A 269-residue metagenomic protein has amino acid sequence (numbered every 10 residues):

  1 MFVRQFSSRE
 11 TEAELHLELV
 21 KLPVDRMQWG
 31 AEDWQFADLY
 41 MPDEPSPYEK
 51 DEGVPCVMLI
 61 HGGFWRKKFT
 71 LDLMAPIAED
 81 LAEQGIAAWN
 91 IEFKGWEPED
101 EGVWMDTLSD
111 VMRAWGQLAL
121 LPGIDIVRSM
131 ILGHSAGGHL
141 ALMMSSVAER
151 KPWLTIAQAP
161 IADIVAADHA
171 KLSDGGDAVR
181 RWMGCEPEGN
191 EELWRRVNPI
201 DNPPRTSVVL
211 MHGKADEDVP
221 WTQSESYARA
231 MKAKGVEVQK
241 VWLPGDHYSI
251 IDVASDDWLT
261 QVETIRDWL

Functional and structural regions predicted by a protein language model:
F2-E49: N-terminal cap/lid segment of alpha/beta-hydrolase-fold proteins
S46-E52, V57-D80: Short, surface-exposed "cap/lid" segments of acyl-processing enzymes
K68-A78, W89-V127: Catalytic nucleophile-loop/oxyanion-hole region of alpha/beta-hydrolase and closely related hydrolase-like folds
E101, E225-L269: C-terminal catalytic histidine-bearing segment of alpha/beta-hydrolase fold enzymes
R113-L172: Primarily recognizes the serine-hydrolase "nucleophile elbow" in alpha/beta-hydrolase and SGNH/GDSL folds
A166-I200: Mobile cap/lid helix-loop segments that gate and shape the active-site cleft of serine hydrolases
L210-H212, D216: Short beta-strand/loop motif that positions the catalytic acidic residue of the alpha/beta-hydrolase fold
E217-Q223: Conserved alpha/beta-hydrolase "acid-adjacent" motif
